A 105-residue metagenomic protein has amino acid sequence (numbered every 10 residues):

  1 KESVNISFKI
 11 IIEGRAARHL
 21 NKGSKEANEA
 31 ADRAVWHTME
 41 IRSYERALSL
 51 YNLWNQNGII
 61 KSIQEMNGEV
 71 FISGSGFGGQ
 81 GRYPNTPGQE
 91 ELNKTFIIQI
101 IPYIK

Functional and structural regions predicted by a protein language model:
K1-I6: Short amphipathic alpha-helices and their capping/turn segments at secondary-structure boundaries
F8, R15-I104: Periplasmic OmpA-like peptidoglycan-binding domain that tethers envelope proteins to the cell wall
